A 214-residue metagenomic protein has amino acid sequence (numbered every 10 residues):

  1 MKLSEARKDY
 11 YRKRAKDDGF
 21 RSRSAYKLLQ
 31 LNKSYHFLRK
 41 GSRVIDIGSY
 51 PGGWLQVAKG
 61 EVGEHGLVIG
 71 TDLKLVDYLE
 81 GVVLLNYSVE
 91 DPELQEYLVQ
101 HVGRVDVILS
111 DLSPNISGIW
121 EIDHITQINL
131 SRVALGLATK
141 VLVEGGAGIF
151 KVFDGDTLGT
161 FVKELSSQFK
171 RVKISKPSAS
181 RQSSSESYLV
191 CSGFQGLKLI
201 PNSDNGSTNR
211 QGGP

Functional and structural regions predicted by a protein language model:
M1-K40: Class I SAM-dependent methyltransferase Rossmann-like catalytic core, especially the SAM/SAH-binding loop
R39, V62-G63, L142-E144: Helix-to-beta-strand junctions that scaffold the AdoMet/dcAdoMet cofactor pocket in Class I SAM-dependent enzymes
K40-Y50: Conserved class I S-adenosyl-L-methionine
S42, G66, G146: Glycine-centered, small-residue-biased loops immediately flanking beta-strands in adenine/cofactor-binding cores
P51-E64: Conserved SAM-binding loop of SAM-dependent methyltransferases across substrates and taxa, primarily the Class I
T71-S117: S-adenosyl-L-methionine
N86-Y87, G103-G145, I149, D156: Mobile active-site "lid"/loop adjacent to the S-adenosyl-L-methionine
V152-P214: Class I S-adenosyl-L-methionine
